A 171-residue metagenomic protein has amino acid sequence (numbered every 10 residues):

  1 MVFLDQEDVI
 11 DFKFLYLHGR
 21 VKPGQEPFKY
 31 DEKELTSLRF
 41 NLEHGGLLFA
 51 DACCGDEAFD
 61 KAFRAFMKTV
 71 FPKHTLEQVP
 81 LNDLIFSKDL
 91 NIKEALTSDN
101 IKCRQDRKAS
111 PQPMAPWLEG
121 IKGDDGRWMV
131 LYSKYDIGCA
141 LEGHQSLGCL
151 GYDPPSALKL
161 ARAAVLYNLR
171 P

Functional and structural regions predicted by a protein language model:
M1-A62, T69: Helical hinge/lid and interdomain linker segments adjacent to catalytic or ligand-binding clefts that mediate domain
M1-P27, I137-C139, G143-P171: Aromatic-Pro/Gly-enriched surface loop or interdomain linker that acts as a lid/target-recognition segment
G46, V70-H74, N168: A generic secondary-structure signal for well-formed alpha-helical elements
E57-H144, D153-L158, R162: An acidic, glycine-rich "communication" segment
